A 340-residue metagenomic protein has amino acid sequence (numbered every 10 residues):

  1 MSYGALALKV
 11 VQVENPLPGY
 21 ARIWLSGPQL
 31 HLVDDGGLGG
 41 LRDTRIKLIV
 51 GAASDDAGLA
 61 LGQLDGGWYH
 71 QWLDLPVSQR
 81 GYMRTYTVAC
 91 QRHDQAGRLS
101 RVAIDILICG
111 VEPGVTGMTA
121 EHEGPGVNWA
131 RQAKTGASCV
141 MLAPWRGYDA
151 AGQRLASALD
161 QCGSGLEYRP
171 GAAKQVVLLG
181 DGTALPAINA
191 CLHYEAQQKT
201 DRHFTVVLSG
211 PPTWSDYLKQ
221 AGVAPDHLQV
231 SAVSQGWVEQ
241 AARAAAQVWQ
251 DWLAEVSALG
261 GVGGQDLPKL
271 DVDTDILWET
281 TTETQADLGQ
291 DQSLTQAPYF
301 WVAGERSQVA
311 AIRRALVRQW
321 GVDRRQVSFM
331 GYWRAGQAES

Functional and structural regions predicted by a protein language model:
M1-S340: Extended, composition-driven regions rather than compact fold-specific motifs
